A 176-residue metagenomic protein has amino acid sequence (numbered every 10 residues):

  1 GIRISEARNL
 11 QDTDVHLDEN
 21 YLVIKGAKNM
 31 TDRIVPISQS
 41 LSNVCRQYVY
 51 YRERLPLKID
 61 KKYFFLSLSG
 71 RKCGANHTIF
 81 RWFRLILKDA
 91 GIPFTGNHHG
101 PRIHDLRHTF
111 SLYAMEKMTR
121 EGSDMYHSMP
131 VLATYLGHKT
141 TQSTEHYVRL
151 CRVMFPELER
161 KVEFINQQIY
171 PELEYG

Functional and structural regions predicted by a protein language model:
G1-N9, K117-M118, Y126, H138: A short, glycine-centered helix-capping/turn motif at helix boundaries that positions DNA-contacting or catalytic
R3-S5, N9-N43: Conserved tyrosine-mediated DNA breakage-rejoining catalytic core shared by Y-recombinases
A7, S40-V49, F65, F80-R84 (+5 more regions): Short, structured motif recognition centered on aromatic/hydrophobic residues
G26, L136-K161: Catalytic-site neighborhood detector that most strongly recognizes the C-terminal catalytic loop/helix of tyrosine
N29-R46, K62-R84, H98, R102: C-terminal catalytic core of Y-nucleophile DNA break-rejoin enzymes
Y63-L68, R152-F155, I165-I169: Short amphipathic alpha-helical linker/capping segments at the junctions of internal repeats and modular domains
R81-T134: Short, basic (Lys/Arg/His-rich) helix/loop patches that form interaction surfaces in the mid-to-C-terminal regions
V162-G176: C-terminal secondary-structure termini that scaffold catalytic or DNA-interacting sites
